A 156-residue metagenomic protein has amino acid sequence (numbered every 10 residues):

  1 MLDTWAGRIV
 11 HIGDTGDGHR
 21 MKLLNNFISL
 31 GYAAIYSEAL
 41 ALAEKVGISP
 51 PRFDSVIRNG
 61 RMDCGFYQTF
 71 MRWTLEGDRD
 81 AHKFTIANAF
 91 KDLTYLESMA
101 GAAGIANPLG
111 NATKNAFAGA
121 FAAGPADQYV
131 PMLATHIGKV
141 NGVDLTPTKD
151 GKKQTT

Functional and structural regions predicted by a protein language model:
M1-T15, F66-R72: Acidic-glycine-rich active-site phosphate/pyrophosphate-binding loop
D3, P147-T156: ATP-dependent carboxylate/acyl-activation modules
D17-N141: Helical "substrate-binding/catalytic lid" subdomain of Rossmann-like NAD(P)-dependent dehydrogenases/reductases
